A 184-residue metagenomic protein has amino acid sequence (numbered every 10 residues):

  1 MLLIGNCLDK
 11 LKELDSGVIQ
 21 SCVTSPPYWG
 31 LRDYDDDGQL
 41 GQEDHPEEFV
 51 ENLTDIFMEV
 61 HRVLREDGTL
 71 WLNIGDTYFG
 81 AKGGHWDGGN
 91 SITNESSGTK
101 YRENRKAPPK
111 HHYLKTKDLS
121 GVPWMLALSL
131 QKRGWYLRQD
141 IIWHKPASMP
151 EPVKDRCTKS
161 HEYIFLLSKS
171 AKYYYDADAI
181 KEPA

Functional and structural regions predicted by a protein language model:
M1-A184: Core catalytic lobe of class I
